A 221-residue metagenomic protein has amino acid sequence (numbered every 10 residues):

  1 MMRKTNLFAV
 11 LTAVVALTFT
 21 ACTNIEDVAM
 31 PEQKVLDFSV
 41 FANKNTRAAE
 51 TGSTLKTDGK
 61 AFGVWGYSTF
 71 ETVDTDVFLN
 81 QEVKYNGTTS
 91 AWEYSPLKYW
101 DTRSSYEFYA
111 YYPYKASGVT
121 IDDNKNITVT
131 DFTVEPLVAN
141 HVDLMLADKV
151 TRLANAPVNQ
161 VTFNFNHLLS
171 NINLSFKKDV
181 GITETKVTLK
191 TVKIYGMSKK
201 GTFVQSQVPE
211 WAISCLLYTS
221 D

Functional and structural regions predicted by a protein language model:
M2-S220: Sec-type signal peptide cleavage vicinity
